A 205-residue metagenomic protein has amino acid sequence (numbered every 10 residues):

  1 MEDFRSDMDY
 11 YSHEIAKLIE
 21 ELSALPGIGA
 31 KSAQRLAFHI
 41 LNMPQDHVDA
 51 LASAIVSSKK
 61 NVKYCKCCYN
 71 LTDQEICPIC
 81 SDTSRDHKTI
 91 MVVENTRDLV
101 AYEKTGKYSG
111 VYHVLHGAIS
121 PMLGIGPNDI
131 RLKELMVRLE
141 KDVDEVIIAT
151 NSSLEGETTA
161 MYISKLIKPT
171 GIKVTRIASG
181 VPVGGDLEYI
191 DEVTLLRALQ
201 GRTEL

Functional and structural regions predicted by a protein language model:
M1-S6: N-terminal amphipathic/basic-hydrophobic helices that include classical n-h-c signal peptides and signal-anchor
D9-I15, A24, Q34-L99: Cys/His-rich Zn2+-binding cysteine-cluster or related metal-binding knuckle/ribbon modules and their
A16-E20, Q34-F38, D49, S53 (+6 more regions): Solvent-exposed alpha-helical segments within well-ordered globular domains of core cellular machineries
E21, L25, M43, S58-N61 (+9 more regions): Conserved, well-folded catalytic cores of nucleic-acid-processing and energy-transducing macromolecular machines
P26, Q45, S58, N70 (+3 more regions): Conserved phosphate/pyrophosphate-binding and hydrolysis machinery centered on Walker-type P-loop NTPases, extending
A33, D82-I147: Extended interfacial segments that mediate partner engagement and assembly in macromolecular machines
M136-L205: Long C-terminal interaction/binding lobes of large macromolecular proteins
